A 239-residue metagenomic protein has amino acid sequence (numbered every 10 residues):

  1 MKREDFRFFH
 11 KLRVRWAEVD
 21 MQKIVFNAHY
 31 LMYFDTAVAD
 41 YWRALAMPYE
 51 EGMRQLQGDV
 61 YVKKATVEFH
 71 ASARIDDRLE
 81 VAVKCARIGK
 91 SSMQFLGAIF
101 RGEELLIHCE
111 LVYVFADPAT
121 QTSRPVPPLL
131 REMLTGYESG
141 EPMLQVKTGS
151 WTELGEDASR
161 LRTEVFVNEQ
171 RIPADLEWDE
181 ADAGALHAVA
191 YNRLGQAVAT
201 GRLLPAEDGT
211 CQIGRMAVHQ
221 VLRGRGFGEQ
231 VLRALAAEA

Functional and structural regions predicted by a protein language model:
M1-E80, A86-K147, A188: Terminal targeting signals and extreme-terminal segments of soluble enzymes
F34, P142-D175, D182-G184, Y191-Q196: Short amphipathic alpha-helix that is part of the acyltransferase structural core
D40-Y41, V165, E238: Short alpha-helical functional segments enriched in proximate histidine and acidic residues
A71, C85-R87, N192, L203-E207 (+1 more regions): Short, low-complexity Ser/Thr-rich regulatory SLiMs
E110, V189, Q196-P205, G209-A217: Conserved beta-strand in the GNAT
V114-D117, M216-R223: A short, internal acetyl-CoA/4′-phosphopantetheine-binding micro-motif in the GNAT/acyltransferase core
V218, G224-A237: Conserved acetyl-CoA-binding loop-helix of GNAT-fold acetyltransferases
